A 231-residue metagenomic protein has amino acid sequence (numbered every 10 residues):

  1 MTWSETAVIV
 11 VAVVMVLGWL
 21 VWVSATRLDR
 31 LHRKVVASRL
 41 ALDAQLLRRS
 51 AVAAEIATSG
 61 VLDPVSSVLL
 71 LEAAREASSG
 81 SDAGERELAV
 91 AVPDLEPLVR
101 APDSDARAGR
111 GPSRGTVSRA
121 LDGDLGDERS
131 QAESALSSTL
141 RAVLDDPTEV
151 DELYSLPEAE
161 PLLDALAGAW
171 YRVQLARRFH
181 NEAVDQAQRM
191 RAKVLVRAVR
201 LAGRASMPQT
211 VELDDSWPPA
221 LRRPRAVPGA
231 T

Functional and structural regions predicted by a protein language model:
T2-T231: A helix-centric hydrophobic-segment signal that preferentially recognizes long, alpha-helical stretches used
